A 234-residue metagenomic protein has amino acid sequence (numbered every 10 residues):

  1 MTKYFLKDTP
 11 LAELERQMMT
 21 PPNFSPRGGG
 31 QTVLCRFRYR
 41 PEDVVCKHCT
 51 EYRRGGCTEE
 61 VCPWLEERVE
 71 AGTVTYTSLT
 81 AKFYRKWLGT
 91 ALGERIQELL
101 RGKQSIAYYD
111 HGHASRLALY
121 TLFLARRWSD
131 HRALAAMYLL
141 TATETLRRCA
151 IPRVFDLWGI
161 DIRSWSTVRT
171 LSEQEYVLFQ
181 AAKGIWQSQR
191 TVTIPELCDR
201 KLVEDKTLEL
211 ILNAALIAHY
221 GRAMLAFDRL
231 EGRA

Functional and structural regions predicted by a protein language model:
M1-R169, T191-A234: Extended, charge-biased low-complexity segments that typically form long amphipathic alpha-helices/coiled-coils
E175-L178: Long, hydrophobic alpha/beta structural blocks
W186-R190: GHKL/Bergerat-fold ATPase module
